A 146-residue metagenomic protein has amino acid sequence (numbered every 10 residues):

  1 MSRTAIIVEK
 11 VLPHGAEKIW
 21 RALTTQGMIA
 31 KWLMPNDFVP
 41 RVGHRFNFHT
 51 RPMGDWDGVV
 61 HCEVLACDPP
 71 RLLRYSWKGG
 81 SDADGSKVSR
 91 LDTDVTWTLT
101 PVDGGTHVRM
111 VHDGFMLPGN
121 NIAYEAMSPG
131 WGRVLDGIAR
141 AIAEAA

Functional and structural regions predicted by a protein language model:
R3-E9, R45, V59, L72 (+2 more regions): Intrinsic-disorder/low-complexity, polar/charged segments enriched in Ser/Thr/Lys/Arg/Asp/Glu/Gln
I7-V8, G27-V59: Short beta-edge strand/loop motif at the mouth of beta-sheet-based domains
K10-A16: A short beta-loop-alpha structural element at the N-terminal edge of CoA-dependent acyl/N-acetyltransferase catalytic
A22-L23, C67: Conserved catalytic core of Hanks-type protein kinase domains
T24-T25, D136: Solvent-exposed alpha-helix faces
M34-P40, G54-G104, D113: Hydrophobic-ligand binding "helix-grip"
G114-A146: A conserved amphipathic terminal alpha-helix motif
